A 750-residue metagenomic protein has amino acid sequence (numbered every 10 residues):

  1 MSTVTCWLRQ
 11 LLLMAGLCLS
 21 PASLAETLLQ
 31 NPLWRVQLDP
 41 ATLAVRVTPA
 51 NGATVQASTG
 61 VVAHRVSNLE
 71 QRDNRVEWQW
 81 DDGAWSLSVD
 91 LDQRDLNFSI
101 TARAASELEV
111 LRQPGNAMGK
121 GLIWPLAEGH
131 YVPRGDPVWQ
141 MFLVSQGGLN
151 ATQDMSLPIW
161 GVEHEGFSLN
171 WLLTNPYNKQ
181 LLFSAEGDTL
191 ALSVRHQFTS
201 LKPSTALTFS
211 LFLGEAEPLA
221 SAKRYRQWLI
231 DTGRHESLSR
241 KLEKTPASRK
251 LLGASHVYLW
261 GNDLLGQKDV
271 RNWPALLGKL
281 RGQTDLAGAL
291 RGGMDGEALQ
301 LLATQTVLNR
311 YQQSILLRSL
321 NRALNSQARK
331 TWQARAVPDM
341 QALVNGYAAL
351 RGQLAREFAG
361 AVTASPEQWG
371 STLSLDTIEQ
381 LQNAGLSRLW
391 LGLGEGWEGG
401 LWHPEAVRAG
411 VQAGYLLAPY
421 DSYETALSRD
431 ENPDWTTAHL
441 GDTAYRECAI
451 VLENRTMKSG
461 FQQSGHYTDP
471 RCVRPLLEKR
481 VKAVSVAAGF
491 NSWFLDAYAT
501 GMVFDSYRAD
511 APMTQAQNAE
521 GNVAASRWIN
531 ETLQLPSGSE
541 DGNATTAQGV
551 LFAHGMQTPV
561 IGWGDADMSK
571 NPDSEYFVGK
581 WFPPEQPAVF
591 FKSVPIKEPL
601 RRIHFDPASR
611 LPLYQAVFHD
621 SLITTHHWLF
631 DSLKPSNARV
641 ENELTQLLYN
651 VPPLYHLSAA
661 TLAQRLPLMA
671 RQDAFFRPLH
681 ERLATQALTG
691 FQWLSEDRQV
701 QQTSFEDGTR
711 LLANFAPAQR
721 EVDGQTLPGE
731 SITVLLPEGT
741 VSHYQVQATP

Functional and structural regions predicted by a protein language model:
M1-L12: Bacterial N-terminal signal peptides that target proteins for export
S20-P21: N-terminal signal peptide c-region/cleavage motif recognized by signal peptidases
E26-L389, L393, A409-L417, D421-Y423 (+5 more regions): Carbohydrate-recognition beta-sandwich/jelly-roll modules in extracellular/periplasmic carbohydrate-active proteins
P40-A41, V45, L190-S210, G214-P218 (+9 more regions): Active-site-proximal substrate-binding groove within the catalytic cores of carbohydrate-active enzymes
R103-A105, Q113-G115, G394-E398, Y420-A426 (+4 more regions): An acidic- and aromatic-residue-enriched active-site/binding cleft used to recognize and process polar
G288, E357-F358, S365-G370, P419-A483 (+1 more regions): Active-site-adjacent "subsite" loops/lids of carbohydrate-active enzymes
P366-S371, G392-H403, T545-A547: Acidic-and-aromatic substrate-binding clefts and catalytic sites of carbohydrate-active enzymes
T372-T377, L401-P404, R480: Alpha-helical scaffolding within the catalytic cores of extracellular/periplasmic polymer-degrading hydrolases
